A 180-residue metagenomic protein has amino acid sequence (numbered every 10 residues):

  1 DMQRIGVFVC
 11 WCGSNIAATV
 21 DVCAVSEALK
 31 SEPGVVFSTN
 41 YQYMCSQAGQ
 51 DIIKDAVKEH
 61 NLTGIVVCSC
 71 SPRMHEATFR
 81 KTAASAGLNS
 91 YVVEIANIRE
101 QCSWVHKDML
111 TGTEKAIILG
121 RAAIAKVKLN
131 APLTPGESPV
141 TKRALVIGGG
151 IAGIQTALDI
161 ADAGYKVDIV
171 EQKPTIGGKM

Functional and structural regions predicted by a protein language model:
D1-M180: Residues forming the flavin
